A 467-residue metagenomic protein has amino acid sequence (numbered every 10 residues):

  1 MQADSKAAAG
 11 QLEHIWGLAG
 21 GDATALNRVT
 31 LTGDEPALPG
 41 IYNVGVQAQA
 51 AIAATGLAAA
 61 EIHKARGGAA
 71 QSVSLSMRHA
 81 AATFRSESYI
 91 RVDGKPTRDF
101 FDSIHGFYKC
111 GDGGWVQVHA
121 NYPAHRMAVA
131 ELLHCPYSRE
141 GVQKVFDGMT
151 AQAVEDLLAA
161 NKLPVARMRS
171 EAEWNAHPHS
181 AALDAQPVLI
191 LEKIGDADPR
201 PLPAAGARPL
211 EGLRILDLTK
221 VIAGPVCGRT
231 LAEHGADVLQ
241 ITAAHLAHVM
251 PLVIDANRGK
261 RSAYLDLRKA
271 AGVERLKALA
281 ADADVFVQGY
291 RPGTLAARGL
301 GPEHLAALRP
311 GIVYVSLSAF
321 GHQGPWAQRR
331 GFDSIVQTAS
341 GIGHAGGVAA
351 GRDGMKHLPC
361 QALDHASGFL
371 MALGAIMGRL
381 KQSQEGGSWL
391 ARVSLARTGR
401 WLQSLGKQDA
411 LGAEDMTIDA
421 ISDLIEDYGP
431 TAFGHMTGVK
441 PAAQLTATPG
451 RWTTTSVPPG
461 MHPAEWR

Functional and structural regions predicted by a protein language model:
M1-H245, K277, A281-D282, L305-S316 (+4 more regions): Acyl-CoA thioester-binding alpha/beta core of soluble enzymes
P36-N43, D353-Q361: Flexible glycine/proline-enriched surface loops and loop-helix/loop-strand junctions
L216, R261-A307: A structured beta-alpha segment of the ubiquitous adenosine-cofactor-binding alpha/beta core
G235, G259-K260, A283, F332: Short, well-ordered alpha-helix to beta-strand connector turns
A236, Q240-L267, A271, R275: Glycine-rich phosphate-binding loop and adjoining beta1-alpha1-beta2 segment of Rossmann-like nucleotide-binding folds
R258-G259, I335-T338, L411-T417: Acidic, Ser/Thr-rich peripheral helices and adjacent loops at domain boundaries
S318-R330, Q361-H365: Active-site PLP-lysine loop of aminotransferase-like
R329-R352: Flexible glycine/proline-rich, aromatic-decorated loop/lid segments
